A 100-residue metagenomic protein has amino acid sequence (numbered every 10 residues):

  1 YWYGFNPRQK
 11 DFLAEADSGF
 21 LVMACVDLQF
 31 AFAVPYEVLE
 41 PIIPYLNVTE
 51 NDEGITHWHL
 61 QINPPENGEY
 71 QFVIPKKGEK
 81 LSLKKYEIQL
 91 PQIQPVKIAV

Functional and structural regions predicted by a protein language model:
Y1-A31: Catalytic cores of nucleic-acid endonucleases
L28, F32-V100: Non-catalytic C-terminal interaction segments of nucleic acid-processing enzymes
